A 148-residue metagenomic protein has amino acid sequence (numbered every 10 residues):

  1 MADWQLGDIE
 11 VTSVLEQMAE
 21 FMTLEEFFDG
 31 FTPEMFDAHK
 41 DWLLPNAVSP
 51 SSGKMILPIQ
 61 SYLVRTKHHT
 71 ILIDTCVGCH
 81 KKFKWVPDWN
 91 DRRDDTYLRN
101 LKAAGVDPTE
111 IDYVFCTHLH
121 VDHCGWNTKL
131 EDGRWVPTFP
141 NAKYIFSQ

Functional and structural regions predicted by a protein language model:
M1-K102, E110-Y113: Metallo-beta-lactamase
I73, T117, F146-S147: Active-site flanking residues adjacent to catalytic metal/cofactor-binding acidic residues
G78, L119-V121, Y144: Short acidic/polar capping segments at secondary-structure boundaries
P108-E110, N141-A142: Short acidic capping loops at alpha-helix termini that bridge into adjacent secondary structure
I111-D122: Metallo-beta-lactamase
C124-R134: Metal-dependent catalytic neighborhoods of phosphoester/phosphodiester hydrolases
G133-N141: Short, conserved loop/helix-junction motifs that constitute active-site signature segments in enzyme catalytic cores
P140-Q148: Short internal beta-strands
